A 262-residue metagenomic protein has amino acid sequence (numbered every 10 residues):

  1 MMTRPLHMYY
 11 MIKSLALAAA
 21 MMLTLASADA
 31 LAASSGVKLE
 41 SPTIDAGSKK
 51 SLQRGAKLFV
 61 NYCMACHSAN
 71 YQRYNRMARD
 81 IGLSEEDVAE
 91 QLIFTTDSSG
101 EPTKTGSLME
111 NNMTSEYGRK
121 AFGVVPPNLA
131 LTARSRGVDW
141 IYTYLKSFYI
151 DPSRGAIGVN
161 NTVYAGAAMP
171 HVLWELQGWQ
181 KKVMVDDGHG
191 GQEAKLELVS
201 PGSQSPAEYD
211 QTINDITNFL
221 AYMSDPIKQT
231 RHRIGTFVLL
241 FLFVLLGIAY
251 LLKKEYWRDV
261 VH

Functional and structural regions predicted by a protein language model:
M2-A19: Bacterial N-terminal signal peptides that target proteins for export
A18-A20, A30-L31: Cleavable N-terminal signal peptides
L25-A28: N-terminal signal peptide c-region/cleavage motif recognized by signal peptidases
L31-K57, S68-G82, S224-H232: Electrostatic cytochrome c docking/interface patches
F59-N70, I216: The canonical Cys-X-X-Cys-His
G82-H189, E193-Y209: Electron-transfer interface patches adjacent to heme c in soluble/periplasmic c-type cytochromes and di-/multiheme
S200-G235: Short, aromatic-rich amphipathic segments at membrane interfaces that lie adjacent to a transmembrane helix or signal
R231-I234, F243-H262: Juxtamembrane interface at the cytosolic side of transmembrane helices
